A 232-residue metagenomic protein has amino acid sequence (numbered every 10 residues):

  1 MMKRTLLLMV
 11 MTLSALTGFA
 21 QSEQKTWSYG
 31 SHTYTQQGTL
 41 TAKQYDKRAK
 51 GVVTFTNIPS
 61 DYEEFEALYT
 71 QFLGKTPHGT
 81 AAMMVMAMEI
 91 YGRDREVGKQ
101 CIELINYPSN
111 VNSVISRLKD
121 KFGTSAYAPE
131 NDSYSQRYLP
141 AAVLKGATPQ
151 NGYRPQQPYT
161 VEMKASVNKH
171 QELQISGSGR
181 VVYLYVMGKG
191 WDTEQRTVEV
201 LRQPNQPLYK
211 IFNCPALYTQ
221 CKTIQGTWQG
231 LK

Functional and structural regions predicted by a protein language model:
M1-M2: N-terminal secretory signal peptides that target proteins for export/translocation
T5-S14: Sec-dependent N-terminal signal peptides
L13, M86-R93, M187-W191: Short, flexible beta-strand-to-coil junctions
L16-A20: Sec/Tat signal peptide C-region and signal peptidase I cleavage site
Q21-Y29: Cleaved targeting-peptide boundary
T35-V143: Core segments of small alpha/beta cavity-forming domains
S116-K189: Surface-exposed, charged secondary-structure patches
Y183-Y185, G190-L231: Short beta-strand edge/turn micro-motifs at domain boundaries
